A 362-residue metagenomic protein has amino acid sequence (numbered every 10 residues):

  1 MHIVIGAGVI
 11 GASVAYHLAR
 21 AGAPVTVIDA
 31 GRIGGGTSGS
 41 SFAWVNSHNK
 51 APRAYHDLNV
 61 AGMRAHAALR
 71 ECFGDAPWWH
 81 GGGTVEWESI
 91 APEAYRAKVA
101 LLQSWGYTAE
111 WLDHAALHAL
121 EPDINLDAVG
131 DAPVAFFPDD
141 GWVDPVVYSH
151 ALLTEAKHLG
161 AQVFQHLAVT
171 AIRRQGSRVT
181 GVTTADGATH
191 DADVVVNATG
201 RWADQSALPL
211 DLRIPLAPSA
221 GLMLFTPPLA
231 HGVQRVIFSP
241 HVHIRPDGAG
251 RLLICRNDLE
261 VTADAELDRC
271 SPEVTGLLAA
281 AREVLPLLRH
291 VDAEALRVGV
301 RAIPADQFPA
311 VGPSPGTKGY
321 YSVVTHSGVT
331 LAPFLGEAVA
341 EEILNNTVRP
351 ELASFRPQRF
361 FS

Functional and structural regions predicted by a protein language model:
M1-T26: N-terminal Rossmann-like FAD-binding beta1-loop-alpha1 element of flavoenzymes
Y16-R20, V45-N46, D75-H80, T189-H190 (+2 more regions): Active-site substrate-recognition segment that forms the wall of the catalytic cavity or substrate channel
A19-G39: Glycine-rich FAD pyrophosphate-binding loop
F42-L120, H241-H243, A280-L285: Dinucleotide-binding Rossmann-like beta1-alpha1 core, especially the glycine-rich loop that anchors the ADP
K50, D140-P145, H243, G319-A332: Glycine-rich phosphate/pyrophosphate-binding beta-alpha loops
R64, S89-L159, F164-Q165, A171-R178 (+1 more regions): Flavin (FAD/FMN) cofactor-binding and adjacent substrate-gating region of FAD-dependent oxidoreductase domains
T170-H190, V195: Conserved beta-strand-loop-beta-strand element in the redox core of flavoprotein oxidoreductases
L285-S362: C-terminal catalytic lobe of FAD-dependent flavoproteins
